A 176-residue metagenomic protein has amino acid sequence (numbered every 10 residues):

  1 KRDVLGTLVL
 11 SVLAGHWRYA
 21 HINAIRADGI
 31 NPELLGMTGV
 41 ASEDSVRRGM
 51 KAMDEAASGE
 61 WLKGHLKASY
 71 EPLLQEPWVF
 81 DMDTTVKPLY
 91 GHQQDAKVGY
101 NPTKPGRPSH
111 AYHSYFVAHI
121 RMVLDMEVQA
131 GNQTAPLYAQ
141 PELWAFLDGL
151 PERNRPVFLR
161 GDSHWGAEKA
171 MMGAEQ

Functional and structural regions predicted by a protein language model:
K1-L8, L35, L137: Basic, short loop/linker segments at the boundary and entry of helix-turn-helix/winged-helix-like folds
T7-L8, I22, S42, V46 (+3 more regions): Short, conserved catalytic/metal-binding motifs centered on acidic residues
R18-L34: DNA-recognition alpha helix
I30-P32, K87-L89, N132-Q133, W165-K169: Flexible loop/turn segments at secondary-structure boundaries
M37, E127-Y138, F158-W165: Alpha-helix capping and helix-loop boundary segments enriched in small/acidic/polar residues
G39, E43-S114: Active-site-proximal, Lys/Arg-enriched surface segment that forms a nucleic-acid-binding/basic interface patch
P102-R153: Electropositive, glycine- and tryptophan-enriched low-complexity nucleic-acid-binding patches
M171-Q176: Short, surface-exposed basic-aromatic patches at helix termini and helix-loop junctions that form
